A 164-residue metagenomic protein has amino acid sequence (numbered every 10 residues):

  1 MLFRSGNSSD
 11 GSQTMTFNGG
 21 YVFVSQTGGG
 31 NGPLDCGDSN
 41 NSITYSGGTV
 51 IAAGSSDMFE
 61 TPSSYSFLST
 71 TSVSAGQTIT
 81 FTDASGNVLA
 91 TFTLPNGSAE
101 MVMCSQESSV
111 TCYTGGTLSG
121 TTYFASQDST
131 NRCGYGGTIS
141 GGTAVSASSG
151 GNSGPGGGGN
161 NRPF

Functional and structural regions predicted by a protein language model:
M1-F164: A composition-driven surface/loop motif
